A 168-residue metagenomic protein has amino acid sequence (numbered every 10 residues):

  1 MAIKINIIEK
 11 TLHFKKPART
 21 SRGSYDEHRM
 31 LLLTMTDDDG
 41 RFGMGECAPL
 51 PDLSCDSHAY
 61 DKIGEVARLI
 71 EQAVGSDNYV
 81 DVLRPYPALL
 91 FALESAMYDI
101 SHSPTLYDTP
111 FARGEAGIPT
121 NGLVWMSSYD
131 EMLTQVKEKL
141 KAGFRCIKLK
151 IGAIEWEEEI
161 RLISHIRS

Functional and structural regions predicted by a protein language model:
A2-S168: N-terminal capping/lid subdomain adjacent to the active-site entrance of alpha/beta enzymes
